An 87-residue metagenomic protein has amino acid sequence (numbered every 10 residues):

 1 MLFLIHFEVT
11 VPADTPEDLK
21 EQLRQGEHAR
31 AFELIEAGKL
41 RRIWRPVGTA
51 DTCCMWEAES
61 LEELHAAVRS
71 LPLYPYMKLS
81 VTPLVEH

Functional and structural regions predicted by a protein language model:
M1-H87: Conserved, structured core segments of small domains
